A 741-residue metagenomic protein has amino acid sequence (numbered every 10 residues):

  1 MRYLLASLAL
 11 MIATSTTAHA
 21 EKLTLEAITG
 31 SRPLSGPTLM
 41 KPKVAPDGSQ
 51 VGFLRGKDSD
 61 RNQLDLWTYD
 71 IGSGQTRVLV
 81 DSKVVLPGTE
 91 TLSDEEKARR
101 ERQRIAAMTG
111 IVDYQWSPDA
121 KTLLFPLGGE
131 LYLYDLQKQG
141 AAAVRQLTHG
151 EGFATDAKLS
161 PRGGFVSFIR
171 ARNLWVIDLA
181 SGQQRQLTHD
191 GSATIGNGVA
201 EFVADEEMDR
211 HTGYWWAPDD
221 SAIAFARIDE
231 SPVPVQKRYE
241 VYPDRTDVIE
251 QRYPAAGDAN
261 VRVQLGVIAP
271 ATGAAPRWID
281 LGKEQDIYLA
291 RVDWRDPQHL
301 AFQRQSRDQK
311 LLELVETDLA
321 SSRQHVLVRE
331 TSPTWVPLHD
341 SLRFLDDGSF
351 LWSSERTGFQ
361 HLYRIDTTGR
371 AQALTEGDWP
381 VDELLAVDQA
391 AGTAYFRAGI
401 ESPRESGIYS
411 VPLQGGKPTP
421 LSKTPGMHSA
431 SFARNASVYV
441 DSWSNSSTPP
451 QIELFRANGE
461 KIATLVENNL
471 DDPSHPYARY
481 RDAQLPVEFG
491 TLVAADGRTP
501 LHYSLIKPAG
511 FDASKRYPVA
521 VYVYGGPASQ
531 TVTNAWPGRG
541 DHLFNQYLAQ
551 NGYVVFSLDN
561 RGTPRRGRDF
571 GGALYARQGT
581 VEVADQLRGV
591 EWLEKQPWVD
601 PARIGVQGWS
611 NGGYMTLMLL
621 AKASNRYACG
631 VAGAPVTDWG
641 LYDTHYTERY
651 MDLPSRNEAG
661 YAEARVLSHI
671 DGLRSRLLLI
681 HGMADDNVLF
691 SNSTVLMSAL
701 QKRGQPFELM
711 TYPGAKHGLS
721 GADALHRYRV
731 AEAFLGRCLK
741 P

Functional and structural regions predicted by a protein language model:
M1-Y3: Positively charged n-region of N-terminal signal peptides that target proteins for export
A6-I12, A18-P450, L454-F455, D471-D472: Beta-propeller folds
S7-A13, G612, I670: Compositionally biased, low-complexity segments enriched in small residues
S15-T16, R703: Short, low-complexity, intrinsically disordered N-terminal segments
K41, H211, P234-V235, W278 (+4 more regions): Serine-hydrolase catalytic core recognition
